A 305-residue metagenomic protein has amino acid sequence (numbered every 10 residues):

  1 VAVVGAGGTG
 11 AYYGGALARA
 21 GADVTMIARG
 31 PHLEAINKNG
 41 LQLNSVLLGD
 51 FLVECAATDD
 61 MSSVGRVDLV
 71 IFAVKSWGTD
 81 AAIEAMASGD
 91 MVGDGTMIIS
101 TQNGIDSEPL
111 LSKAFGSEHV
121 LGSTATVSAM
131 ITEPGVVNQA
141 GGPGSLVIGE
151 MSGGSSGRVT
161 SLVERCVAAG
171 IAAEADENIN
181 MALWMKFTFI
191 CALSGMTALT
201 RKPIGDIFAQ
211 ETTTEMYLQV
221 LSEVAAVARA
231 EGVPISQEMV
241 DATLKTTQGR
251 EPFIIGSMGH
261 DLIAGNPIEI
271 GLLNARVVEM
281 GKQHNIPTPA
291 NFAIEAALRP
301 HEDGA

Functional and structural regions predicted by a protein language model:
V1-V46: NAD(P)+-binding Rossmann beta1-loop-alpha1 motif at the extreme N-terminus of oxidoreductases
G15, R19, E84-S88, K113 (+3 more regions): Short, well-ordered alpha-helices that flank and scaffold nucleotide-derived cofactor binding pockets
L41-A57, I190: N-terminal glycine-rich dinucleotide-binding loop that anchors FAD/FMN and/or NAD(P) in oxidoreductases
D50-V136: Rossmann-like NAD(P)(H) cofactor-binding subdomain of soluble oxidoreductases
G89-G93, A114-H119, P134-K186, C191 (+1 more regions): Internal alpha-helical scaffold of NAD(P)-dependent oxidoreductase catalytic cores
L218-A305: NAD(P)-dependent Rossmann-like dehydrogenase/reductase catalytic/cofactor-binding core
